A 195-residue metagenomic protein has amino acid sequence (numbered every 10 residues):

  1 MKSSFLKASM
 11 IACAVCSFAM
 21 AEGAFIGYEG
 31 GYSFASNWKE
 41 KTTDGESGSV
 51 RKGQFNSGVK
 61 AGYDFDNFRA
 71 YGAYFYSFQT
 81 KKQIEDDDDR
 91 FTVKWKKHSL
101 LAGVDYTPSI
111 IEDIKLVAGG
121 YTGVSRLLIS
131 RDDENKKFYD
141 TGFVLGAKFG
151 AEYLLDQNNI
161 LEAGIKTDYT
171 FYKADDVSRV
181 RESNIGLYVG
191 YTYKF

Functional and structural regions predicted by a protein language model:
M1-F25: Cleavable N-terminal export/targeting peptides
M20-Y76, N184-G186, G190-F195: Short glycine/proline- and aromatic-enriched beta-strand/turn motifs that initiate or cap beta-hairpins
S36-G53, F75-H98, V124-T141, Y169-E182: Flexible, solvent-exposed loop segments that connect beta-strands
F55-S57, H98-L100, L145: A generic structural signal for short beta-strands and their flanking turns/coil linkers
K60-D132, Y153-Q157, L187-F195: Gram-negative (and chloroplast) outer-membrane scaffold detector with strong preference for beta-barrel transmembrane
Y71-A73, G103, F143-G146, G164: Ordered hydrophobic segments in well-structured contexts
F138-A163: Short, positively charged, low-complexity/disordered linker segments
L154-F195: Hydrophobic secondary-structure block in the mid-to-C-terminal portion of proteins
